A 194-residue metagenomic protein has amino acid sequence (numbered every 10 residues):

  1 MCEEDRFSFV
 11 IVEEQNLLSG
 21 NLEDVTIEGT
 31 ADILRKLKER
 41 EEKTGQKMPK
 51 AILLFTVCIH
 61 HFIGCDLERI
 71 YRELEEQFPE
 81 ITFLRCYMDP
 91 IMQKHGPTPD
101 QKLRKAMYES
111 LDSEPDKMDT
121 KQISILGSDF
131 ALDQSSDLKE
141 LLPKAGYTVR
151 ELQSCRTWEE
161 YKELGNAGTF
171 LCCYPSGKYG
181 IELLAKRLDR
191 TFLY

Functional and structural regions predicted by a protein language model:
M1-Y194: An N-terminal assembly and electron-transfer interface module characteristic of large anaerobic redox and radical
